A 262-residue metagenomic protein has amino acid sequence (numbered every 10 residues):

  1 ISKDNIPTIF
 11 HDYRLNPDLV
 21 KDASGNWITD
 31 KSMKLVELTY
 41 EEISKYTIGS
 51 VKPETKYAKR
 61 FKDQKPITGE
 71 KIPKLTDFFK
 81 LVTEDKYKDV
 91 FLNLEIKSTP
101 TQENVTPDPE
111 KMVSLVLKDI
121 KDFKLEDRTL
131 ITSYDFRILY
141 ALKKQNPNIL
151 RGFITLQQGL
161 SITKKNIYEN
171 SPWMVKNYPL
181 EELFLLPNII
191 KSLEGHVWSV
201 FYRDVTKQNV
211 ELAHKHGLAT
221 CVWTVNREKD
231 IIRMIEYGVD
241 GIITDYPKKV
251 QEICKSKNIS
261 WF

Functional and structural regions predicted by a protein language model:
I1-K3: Asp-based phosphoryl-transfer active-site loop
I6, H11-G159, S171-M174, P179-E181 (+2 more regions): Metal-dependent phosphodiesterase/phospholipase catalytic core, i.e., the His/Asp/Glu-rich active-site region
I154, S161-F262: C-terminal active-site rim and adjoining tail of enzyme catalytic domains
